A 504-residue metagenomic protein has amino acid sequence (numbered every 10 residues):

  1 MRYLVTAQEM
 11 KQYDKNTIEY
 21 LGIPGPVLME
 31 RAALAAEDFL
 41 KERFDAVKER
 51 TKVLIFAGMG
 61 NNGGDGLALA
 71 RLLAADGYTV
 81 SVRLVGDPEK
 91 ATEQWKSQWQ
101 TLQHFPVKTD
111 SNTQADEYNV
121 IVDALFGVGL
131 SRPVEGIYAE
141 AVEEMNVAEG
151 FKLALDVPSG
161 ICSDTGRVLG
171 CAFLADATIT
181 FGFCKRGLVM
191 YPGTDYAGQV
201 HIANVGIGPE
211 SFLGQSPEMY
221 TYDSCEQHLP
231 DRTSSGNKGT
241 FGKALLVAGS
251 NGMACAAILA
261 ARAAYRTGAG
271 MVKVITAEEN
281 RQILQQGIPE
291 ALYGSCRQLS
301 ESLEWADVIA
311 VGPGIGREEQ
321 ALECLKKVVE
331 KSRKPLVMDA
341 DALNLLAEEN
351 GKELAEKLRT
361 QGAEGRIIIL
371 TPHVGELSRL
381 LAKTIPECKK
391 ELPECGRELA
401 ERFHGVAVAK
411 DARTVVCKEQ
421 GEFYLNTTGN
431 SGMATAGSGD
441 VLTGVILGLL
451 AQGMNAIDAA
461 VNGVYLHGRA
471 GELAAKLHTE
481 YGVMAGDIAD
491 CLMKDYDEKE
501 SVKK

Functional and structural regions predicted by a protein language model:
M1-V82, L188-L336, A340, N344-L370 (+1 more regions): Small-residue (G/A/S/T)-rich helix-start motifs and N-terminal tracts that mark the onset
E37-L125, P133-L155, S332: Nucleotide and nucleotide-moiety/phosphate-recognizing core
E89-K90, V128-L130, R317-E318, N344-L345: Short, small-residue-enriched loops and turns at beta-alpha junctions that line or gate enzyme active sites
W99, Y138-V142, A175, L325 (+2 more regions): Amphipathic alpha-helical segments in well-structured domains
N119-V120, L125-Q215: Internal gly/pro-rich beta-alpha loop/helix module that stabilizes soluble enzyme cofactors or their anionic handles
